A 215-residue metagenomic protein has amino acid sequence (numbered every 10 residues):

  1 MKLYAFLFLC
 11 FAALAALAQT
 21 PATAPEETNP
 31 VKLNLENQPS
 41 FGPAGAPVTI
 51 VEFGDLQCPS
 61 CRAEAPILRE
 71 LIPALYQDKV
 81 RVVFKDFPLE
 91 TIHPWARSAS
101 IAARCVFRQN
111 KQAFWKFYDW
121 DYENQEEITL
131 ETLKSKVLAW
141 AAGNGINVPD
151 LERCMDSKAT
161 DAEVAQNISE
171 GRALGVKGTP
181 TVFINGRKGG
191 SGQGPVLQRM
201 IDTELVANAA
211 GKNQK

Functional and structural regions predicted by a protein language model:
L3-Y4, Q19, F53, L138-K215: C-terminal cap of thioredoxin/glutaredoxin-like
Y4-F11: Sec-dependent signal peptide hydrophobic core
A13-A15: N-terminal signal peptide c-region/cleavage motif recognized by signal peptidases
Q19-N29: Cleaved targeting-peptide boundary
P30-V48: A short beta-strand-turn-helix
P43-A63, G178: Local sequence-structure signature of Cys/Sec-based thiol-disulfide redox active-site neighborhoods
T49-E52, R81-F84, T181-F183: Structural recognition of the beta-strand scaffold that forms the well-ordered cores of secreted hydrolase catalytic
L56-A142, E204-Q214: Structural alpha/beta surface segment adjacent to cysteine/selenocysteine redox centers across thiol/disulfide enzymes
